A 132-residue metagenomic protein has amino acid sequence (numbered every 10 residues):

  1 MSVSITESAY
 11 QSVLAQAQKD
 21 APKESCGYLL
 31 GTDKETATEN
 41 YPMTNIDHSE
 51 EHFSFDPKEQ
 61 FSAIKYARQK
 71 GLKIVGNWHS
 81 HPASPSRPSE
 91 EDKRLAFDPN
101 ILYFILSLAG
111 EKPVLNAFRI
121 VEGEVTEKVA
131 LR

Functional and structural regions predicted by a protein language model:
M1-I74, A83-R132: Conserved beta-strand-loop surface patch within small alpha/beta domains used for substrate/adaptor or ligand engagement
S80: Residue-level "edge-of-site" marker
